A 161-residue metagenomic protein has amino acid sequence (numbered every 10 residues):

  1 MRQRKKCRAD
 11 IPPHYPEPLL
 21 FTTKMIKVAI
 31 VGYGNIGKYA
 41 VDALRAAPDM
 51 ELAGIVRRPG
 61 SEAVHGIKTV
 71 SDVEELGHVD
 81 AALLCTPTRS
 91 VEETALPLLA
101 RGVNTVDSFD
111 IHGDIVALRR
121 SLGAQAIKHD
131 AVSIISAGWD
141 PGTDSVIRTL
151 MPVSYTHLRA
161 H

Functional and structural regions predicted by a protein language model:
A29-A40: Glycine-rich adenosine-cofactor-binding loop
A47-H65: NAD(P)-binding Rossmann-fold cofactor-contacting core
G66-H78: Short acidic low-complexity segments
H78-A100, H112-I115: Beta-loop-alpha module in the N-terminal Rossmann-like domain of NAD(P)-dependent dehydrogenases, especially those
D110-V132: Rossmann-fold NAD(P)-binding glycine/threonine-rich loop
T143-Y155: Rossmann-like NAD(P)H-binding beta-loop-alpha module
T156-H161: Conserved small/polar residues in nucleotide/adenosyl-binding loops
